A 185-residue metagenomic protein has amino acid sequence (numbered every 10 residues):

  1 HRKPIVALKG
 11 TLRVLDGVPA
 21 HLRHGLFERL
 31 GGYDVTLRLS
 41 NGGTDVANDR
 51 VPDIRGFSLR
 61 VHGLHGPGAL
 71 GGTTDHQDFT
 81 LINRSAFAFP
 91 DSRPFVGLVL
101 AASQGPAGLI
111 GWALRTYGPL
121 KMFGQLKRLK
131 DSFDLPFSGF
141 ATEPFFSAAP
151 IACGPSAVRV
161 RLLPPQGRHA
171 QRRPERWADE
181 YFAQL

Functional and structural regions predicted by a protein language model:
H1-L185: Active-site-adjacent core segments of small-molecule enzymes
